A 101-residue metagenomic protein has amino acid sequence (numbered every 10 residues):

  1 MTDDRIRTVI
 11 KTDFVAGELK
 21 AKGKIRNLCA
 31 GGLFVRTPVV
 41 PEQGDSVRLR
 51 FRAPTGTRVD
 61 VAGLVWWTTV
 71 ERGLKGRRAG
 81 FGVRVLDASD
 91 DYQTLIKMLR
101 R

Functional and structural regions predicted by a protein language model:
M1-A30, T94-R101: N-terminal helix initiation/capping motif
T8, A21, V47, V59-V61 (+1 more regions): Hydrophobic core residues within well-ordered beta-strands of beta-rich domains
I10-F14, G44-V59: Short conserved beta-strand and strand-loop elements enriched in small hydrophobics with frequent Asp/Gly
V15, R36-P38, R52-P54, W66 (+1 more regions): Solvent-exposed residues in well-ordered beta-strands and their adjoining turns, especially edge/terminal strands
G23, D60-T69: Short beta-strand-centered aromatic/proline hotspots
F34-T37, T69-V85: Short, solvent-exposed secondary-structure boundary/capping segments
